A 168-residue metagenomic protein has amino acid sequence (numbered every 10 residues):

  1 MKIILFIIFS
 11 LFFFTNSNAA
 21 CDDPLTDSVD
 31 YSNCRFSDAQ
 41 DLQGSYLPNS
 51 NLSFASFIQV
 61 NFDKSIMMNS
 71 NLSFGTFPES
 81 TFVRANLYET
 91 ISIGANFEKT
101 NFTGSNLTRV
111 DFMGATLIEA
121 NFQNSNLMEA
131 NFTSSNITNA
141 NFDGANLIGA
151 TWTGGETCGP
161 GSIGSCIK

Functional and structural regions predicted by a protein language model:
M1-K2: N-terminal hydrophobic targeting signals that begin at the initiator methionine
L5-F12: Bacterial N-terminal signal peptides
F14-N16: N-terminal signal peptide c-region/cleavage motif recognized by signal peptidases
A19-K168: Tandem repeat scaffolds
